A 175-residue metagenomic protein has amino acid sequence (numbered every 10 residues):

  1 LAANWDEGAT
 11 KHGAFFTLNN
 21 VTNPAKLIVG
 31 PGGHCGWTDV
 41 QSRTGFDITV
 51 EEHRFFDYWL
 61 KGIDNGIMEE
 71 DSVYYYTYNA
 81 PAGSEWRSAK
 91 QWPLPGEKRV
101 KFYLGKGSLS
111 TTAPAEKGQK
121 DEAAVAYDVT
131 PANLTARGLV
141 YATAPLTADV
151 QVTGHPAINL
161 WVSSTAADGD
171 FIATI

Functional and structural regions predicted by a protein language model:
L1-A3: Short beta-strand/loop motif that positions the catalytic acidic residue of the alpha/beta-hydrolase fold
W5-E7, G32-G33: Acidic beta-to-alpha connecting loop that harbors the catalytic carboxylate
E7-A14: Conserved alpha/beta-hydrolase "acid-adjacent" motif
F15-F16, R54: Active-site phosphate/pyrophosphate- and oxyanion-stabilizing loops and adjacent acidic/basic residues in soluble
L18-N20: Short amphipathic alpha-helix adjacent to the substrate-entry channel of hydrolases
T22-K26: Loop/turn elements at helix/coil->beta-strand transitions in domains of secreted/extracellular proteins
I28, C35-G36, S42-I175: C-terminal, loop-rich substrate-recognition/catalytic regions characterized by aromatic stacking residues
